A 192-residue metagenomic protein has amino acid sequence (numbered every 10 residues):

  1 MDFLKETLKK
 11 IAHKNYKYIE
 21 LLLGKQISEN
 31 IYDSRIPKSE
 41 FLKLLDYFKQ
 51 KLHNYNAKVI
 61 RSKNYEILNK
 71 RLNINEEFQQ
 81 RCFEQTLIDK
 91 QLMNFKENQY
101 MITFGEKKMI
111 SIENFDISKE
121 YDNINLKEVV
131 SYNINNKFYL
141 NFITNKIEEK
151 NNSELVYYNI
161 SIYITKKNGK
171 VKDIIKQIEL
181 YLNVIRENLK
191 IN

Functional and structural regions predicted by a protein language model:
M1-N192: Phosphate-end processing signature that detects enzymes handling 5′-triphosphorylated RNA and polyphosphate
